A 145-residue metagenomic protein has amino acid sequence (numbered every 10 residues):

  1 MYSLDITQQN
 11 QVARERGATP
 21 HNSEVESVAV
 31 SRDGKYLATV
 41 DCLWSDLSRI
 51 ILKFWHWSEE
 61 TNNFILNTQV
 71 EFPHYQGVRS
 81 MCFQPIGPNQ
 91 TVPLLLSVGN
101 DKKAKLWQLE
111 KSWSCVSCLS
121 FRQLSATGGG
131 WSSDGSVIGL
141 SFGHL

Functional and structural regions predicted by a protein language model:
M1-L145: WD40-repeat beta-propeller superdomains and closely related acidic/aromatic-rich repeat-like regions
